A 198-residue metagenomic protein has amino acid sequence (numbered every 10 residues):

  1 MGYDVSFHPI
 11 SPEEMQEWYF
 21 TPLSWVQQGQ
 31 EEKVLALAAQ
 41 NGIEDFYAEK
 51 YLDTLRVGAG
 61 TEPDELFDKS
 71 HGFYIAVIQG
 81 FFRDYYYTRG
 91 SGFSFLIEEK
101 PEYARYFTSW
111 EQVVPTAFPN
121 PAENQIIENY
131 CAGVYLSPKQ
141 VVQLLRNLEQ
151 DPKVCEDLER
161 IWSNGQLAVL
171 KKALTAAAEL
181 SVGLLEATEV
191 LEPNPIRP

Functional and structural regions predicted by a protein language model:
M1-L184, T188-P198: Acidic (Asp/Glu-rich) sequence patches and key acidic residues that form negatively charged surfaces used
